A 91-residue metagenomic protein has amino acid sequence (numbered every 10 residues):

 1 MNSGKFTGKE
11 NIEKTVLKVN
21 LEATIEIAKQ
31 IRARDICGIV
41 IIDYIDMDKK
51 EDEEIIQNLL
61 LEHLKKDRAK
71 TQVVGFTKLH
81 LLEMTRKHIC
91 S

Functional and structural regions predicted by a protein language model:
M1-S91: Conserved glycine-centered short motifs in functionally critical loops
